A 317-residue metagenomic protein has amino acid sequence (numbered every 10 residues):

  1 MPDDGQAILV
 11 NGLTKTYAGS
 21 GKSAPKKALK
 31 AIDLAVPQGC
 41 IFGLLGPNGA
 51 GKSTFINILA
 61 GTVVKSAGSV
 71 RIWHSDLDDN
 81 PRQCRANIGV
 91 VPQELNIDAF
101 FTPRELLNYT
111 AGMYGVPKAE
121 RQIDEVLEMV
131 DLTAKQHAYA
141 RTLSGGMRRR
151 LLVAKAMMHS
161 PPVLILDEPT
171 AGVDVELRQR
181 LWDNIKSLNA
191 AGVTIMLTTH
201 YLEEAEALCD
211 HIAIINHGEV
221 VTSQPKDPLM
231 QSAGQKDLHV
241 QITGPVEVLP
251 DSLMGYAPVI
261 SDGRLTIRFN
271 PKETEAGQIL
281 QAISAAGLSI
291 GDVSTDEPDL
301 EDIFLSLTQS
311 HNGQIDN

Functional and structural regions predicted by a protein language model:
G68-D79, Q83-C84: Conserved ABC transporter NBD signature motif
N108, G112-K135: Conserved ABC ATPase "signature" region
Y139-L143: Conserved ABC ATPase signature
S160: Conserved catalytic motifs of ABC-family nucleotide-binding domains
L164-D167: Catalytic Walker B motif of ABC-type/P-loop ATPase nucleotide-binding domains
W182-N270: ABC transporter nucleotide-binding domain
